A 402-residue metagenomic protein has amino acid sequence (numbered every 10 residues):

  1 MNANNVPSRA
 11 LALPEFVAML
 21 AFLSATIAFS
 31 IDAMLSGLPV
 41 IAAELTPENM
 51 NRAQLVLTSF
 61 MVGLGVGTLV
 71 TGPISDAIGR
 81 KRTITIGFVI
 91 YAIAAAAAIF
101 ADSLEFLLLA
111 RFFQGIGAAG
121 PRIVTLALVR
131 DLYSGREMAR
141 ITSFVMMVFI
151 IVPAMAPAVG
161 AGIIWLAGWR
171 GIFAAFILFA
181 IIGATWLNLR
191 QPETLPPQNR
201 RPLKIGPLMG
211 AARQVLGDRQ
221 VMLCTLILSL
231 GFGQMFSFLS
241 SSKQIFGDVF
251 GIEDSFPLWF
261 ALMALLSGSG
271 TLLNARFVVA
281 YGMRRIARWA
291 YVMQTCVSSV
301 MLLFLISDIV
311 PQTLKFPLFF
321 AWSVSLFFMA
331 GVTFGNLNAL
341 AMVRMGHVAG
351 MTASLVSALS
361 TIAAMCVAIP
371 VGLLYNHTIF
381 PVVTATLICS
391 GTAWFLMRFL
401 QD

Functional and structural regions predicted by a protein language model:
E15-P47, F238-K243: Extracytoplasmic
G37-V66: Extracellular/periplasmic helix-loop-helix junction of adjacent transmembrane segments in MFS-like secondary
G65-E105: Conserved MFS/SLC helix-loop-helix module at the cytosolic interface between two early adjacent transmembrane helices
G79, F100-F106, G117, S134 (+1 more regions): Helix-breaking motifs and short loop linkers at transmembrane-helix boundaries and internal kinks in secondary membrane
R82-A96, I177, I286-M301: Structural signature of the two symmetry-related core transmembrane helices
I90-A97, E105-F113, P317-S323: Paired small-residue
F106, R140-Q191, L195: Helix-loop-helix hairpin linking two adjacent transmembrane segments in secondary transporters
A110-I150: Cytoplasmic helix-loop-helix junction between adjacent transmembrane helices in 12-TM secondary transporters
